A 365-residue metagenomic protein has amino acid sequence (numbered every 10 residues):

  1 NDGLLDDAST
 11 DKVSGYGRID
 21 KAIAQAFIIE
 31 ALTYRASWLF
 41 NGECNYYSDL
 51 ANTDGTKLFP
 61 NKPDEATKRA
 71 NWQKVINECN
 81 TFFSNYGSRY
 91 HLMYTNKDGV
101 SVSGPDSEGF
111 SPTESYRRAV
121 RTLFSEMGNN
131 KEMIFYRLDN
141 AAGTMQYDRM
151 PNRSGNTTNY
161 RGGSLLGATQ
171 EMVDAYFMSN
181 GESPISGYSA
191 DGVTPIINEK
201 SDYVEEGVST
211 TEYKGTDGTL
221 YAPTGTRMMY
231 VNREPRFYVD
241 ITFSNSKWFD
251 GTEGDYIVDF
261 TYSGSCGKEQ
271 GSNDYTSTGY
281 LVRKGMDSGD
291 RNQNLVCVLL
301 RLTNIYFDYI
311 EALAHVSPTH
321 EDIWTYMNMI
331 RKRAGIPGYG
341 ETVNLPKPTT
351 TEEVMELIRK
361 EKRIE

Functional and structural regions predicted by a protein language model:
N1-Q170, E182-E365: Acidic/polar-rich alpha-helix caps and helix-coil junctions
